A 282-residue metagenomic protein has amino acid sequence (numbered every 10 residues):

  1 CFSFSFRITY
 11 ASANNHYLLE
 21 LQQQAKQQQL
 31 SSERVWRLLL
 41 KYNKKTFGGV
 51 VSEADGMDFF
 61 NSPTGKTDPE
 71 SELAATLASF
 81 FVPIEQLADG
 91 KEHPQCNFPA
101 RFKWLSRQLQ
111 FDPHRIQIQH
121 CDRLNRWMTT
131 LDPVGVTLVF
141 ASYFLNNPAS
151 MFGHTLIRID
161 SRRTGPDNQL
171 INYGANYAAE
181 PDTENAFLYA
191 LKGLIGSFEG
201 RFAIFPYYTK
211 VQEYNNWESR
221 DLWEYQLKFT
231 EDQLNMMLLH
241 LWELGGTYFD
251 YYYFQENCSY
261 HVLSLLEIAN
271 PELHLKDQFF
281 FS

Functional and structural regions predicted by a protein language model:
F2-I8: C-terminal segment of classical bacterial N-terminal signal peptides
R7, R34-R37, R101, R107 (+7 more regions): Arginine residue identity/basic-tract feature
I8-Q117, Y225, H240-S282: Activation targets extended, charge/polar-rich intrinsically disordered C-terminal tails
N14-N15, N43, N61, N97 (+10 more regions): Detector for Asparagine
R101-N146, M151-I157, N270: Gly/Pro-rich turn-and-neighbor structural signature
D132-S219: Glycine-rich catalytic cores of cysteine/serine-nucleophile enzymes that process amide/ester linkages in cell-envelope
Y189-S259, A269: N-terminal accessory/precursor segments of enzymes
